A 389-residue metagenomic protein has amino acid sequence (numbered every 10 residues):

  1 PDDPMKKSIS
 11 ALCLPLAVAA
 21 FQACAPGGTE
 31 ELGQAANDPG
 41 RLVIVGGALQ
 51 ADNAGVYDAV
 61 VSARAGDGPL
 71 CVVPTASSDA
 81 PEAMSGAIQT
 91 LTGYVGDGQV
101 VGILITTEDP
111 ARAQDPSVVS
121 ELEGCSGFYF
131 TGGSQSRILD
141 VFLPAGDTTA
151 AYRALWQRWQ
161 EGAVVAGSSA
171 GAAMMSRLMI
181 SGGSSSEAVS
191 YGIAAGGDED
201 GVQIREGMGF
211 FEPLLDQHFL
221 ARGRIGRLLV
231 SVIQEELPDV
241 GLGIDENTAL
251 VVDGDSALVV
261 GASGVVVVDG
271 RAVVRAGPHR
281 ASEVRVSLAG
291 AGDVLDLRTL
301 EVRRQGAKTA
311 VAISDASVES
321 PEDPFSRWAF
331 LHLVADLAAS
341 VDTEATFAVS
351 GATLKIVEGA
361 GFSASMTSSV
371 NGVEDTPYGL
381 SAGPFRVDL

Functional and structural regions predicted by a protein language model:
D3-C13: Bacterial N-terminal signal peptides that target proteins for export
A11-Q22: Bacterial N-terminal signal peptides
C24-P26: N-terminal Sec signal peptide cleavage junction
G33-G68, S77, P81-S85, G93-V95 (+2 more regions): C-terminal and late-domain segments of enzyme folds
V43-I44, L70-P74, V101-I103, G127-T131 (+3 more regions): Structural recognition of the beta-strand scaffold that forms the well-ordered cores of secreted hydrolase catalytic
S77, D97-V118: Functional beta-strand-loop-alpha-helix junction segments that form "active/interaction loops" within catalytic
Y129-G132, A154-L155, W159-I180: Catalytic nucleophile loop
Q135-T148: Glycine/threonine-rich flexible loop motifs
